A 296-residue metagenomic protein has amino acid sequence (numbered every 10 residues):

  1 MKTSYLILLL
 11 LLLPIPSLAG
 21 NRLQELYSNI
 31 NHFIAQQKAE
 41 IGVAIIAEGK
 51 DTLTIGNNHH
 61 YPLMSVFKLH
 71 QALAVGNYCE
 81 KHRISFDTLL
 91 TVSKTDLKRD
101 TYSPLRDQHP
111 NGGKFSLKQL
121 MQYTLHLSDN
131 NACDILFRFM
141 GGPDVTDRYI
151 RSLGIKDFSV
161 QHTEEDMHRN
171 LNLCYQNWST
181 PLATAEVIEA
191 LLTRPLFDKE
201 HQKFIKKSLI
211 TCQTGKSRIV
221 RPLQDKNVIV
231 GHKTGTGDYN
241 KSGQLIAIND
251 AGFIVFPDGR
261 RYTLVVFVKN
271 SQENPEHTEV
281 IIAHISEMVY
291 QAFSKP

Functional and structural regions predicted by a protein language model:
M1-R22: Bacterial Sec-dependent N-terminal signal peptides
L11, L97-D134: Conserved catalytic neighborhood of penicillin-recognizing serine enzymes
L18-P62, D238: Beta-lactamase-like hydrolase cores
N21-H32, Q36-Q37, R138-F139, P143-D144 (+3 more regions): Structured C-terminal helix/loop/strand segments within mature extracytoplasmic catalytic/sensor domains
G42-I46, T54, H70, T91 (+1 more regions): Soluble periplasmic/extracytoplasmic beta-strand elements of cell-envelope proteins
P62-L90, L264: Active-site SXXK
N77-L97, P143, D198-Q202: Short, well-structured active-site flanking segments
G113, D134-L196: Mid-domain, small-residue-enriched loop/turn segments at the edges of structured enzyme/sensor domains
